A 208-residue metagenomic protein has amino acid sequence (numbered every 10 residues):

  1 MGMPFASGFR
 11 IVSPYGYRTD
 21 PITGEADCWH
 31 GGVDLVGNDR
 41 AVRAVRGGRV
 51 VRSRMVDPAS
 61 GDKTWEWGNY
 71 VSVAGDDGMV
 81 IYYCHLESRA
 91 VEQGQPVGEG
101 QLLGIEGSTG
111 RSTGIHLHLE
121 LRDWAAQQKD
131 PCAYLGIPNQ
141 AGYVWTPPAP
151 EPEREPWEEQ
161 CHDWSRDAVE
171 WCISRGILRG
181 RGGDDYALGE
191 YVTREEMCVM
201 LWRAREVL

Functional and structural regions predicted by a protein language model:
M1-S13, G37-R52, V97-G100: Generic structural motif
I11, D20-C28, V33, M79-Y83 (+3 more regions): Catalytic phosphate/metal-binding cores of nucleic-acid and nucleotide-processing enzymes, i.e., regions that mediate
I11, D62-A74, Q95-P148: Conserved, short, structured surface segments that act as functional micro-motifs
I11, G48, G100-E106, C172 (+2 more regions): Residue-level preference for non-acidic, small/hydrophobic
P14, G47, S53-R54, R89 (+2 more regions): Residue-level recognition of beta-strand microenvironments
G16-Y17, R54-D57, G110, A126-Q127 (+1 more regions): Acidic glycine-/aspartate-rich tracts in secreted/extracellular proteins
E25-H30, D39, A44-A90, I115-L121: Zn2+-dependent peptidoglycan hydrolase active-site motif and core
A149-L208: Short, solvent-exposed alpha-helical surface patches in non-cytosolic proteins
